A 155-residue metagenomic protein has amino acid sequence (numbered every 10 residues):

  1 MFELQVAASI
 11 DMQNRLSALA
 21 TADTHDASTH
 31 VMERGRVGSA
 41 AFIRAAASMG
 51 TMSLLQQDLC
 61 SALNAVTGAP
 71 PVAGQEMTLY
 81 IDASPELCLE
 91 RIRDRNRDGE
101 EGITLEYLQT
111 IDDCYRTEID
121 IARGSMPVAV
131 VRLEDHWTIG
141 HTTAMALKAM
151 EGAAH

Functional and structural regions predicted by a protein language model:
M1-A62: ATP-dependent small-molecule kinase phosphotransfer cores that center on conserved nucleotide phosphate-binding segments
D23-D26, V66-M77, T117-V130: A structural motif corresponding to the C-terminal end of an alpha-helix and its immediate exit/capping segment
V31, T78-D82, V130-R132: Extended hydrophobic secondary-structure segments that form protein cores and membrane-embedded regions
G35-R36, S84, E134: Anionic group-transfer/hydrolysis microenvironments
A40-C114: A glycine- and Lys/Arg-enriched "phosphate-lid" helix/loop adjacent to the NTP-binding pocket of small-molecule kinases
L89-H155: NTP-dependent small-molecule kinase module
